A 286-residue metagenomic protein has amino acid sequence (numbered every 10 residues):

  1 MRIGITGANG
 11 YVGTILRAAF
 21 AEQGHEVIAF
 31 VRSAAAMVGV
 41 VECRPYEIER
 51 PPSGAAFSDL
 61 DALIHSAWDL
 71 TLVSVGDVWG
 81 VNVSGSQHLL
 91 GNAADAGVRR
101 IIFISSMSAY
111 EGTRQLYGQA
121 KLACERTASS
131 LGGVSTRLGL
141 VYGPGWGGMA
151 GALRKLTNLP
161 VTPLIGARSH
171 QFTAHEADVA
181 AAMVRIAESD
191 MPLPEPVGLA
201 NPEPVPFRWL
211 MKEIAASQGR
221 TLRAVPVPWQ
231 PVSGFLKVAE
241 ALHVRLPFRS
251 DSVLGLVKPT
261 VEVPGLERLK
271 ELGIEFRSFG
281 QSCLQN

Functional and structural regions predicted by a protein language model:
I3-Q23: N-terminal Rossmann NAD(P)H-binding glycine-rich loop of SDR-like oxidoreductase domains
T6, F30, S66-A67, I101-M107 (+1 more regions): SDR active-site strand-loop-helix element
F30-A35, E47-I48: N-terminal Rossmann-fold cofactor-binding loop
P45-S84, N92, M107-E111: NAD(P)H-binding glycine-rich loop region in Rossmannoid oxidoreductase-like domains and their noncatalytic homologs
G80, S84-L122, S130, V134: Conserved Rossmann-fold NAD(P)-dependent oxidoreductase catalytic core, especially the SDR/UDP-sugar
R126-P144: Conserved beta-loop-beta element that borders a ligand/cofactor-binding pocket
K155-A174, D178, A182-I186, D190-P194 (+1 more regions): A conserved pocket-lining segment of Rossmann-fold NAD(P)-dependent short-chain dehydrogenase/reductase
R185-F248, E271-N286: Mid/C-terminal beta-alpha module of Rossmann-like enzyme folds, strongest in SDR-family dehydrogenases/epimerases
